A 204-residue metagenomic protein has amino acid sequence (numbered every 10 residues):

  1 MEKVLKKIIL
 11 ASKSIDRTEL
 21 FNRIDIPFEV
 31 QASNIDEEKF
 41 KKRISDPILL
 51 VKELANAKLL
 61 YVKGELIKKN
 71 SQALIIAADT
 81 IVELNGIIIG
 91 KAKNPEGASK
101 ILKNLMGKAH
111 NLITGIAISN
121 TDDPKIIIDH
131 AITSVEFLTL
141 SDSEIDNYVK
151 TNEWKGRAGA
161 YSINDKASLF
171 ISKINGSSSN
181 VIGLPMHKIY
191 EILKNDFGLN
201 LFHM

Functional and structural regions predicted by a protein language model:
M1-L74, I87, L140-S143, T151 (+2 more regions): N-terminal polybasic phosphate/anion-binding patch
R17, Q72, I81-L84, I89 (+3 more regions): Short, active-site-adjacent cap segments at secondary-structure transitions
F21, A55, D79, A98 (+2 more regions): Residue-level signal for inorganic ion chemistry
I35, F40, I89, Y161-I163 (+1 more regions): Short clusters of hydrophobic/aromatic residues that line enzyme substrate/ligand-binding pockets
L50, T80-H110, T139: Active-site-adjacent loop/tail segments of enzyme domains
T80-V82, L112-S119, Y161: Short beta-strand scaffold segments in enzyme catalytic cores
I101-L102, G115-S119, D123-I127: Anionic-ligand binding region
I126-H203: Active-site oxyanion/phosphate-handling segment shared across diverse enzymes
